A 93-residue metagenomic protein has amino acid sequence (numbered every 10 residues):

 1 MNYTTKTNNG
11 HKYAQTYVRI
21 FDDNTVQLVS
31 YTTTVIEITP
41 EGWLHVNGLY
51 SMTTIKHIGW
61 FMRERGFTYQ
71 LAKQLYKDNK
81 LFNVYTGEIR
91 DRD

Functional and structural regions predicted by a protein language model:
M1-D93: Terminal leader/tail segments of proteins
